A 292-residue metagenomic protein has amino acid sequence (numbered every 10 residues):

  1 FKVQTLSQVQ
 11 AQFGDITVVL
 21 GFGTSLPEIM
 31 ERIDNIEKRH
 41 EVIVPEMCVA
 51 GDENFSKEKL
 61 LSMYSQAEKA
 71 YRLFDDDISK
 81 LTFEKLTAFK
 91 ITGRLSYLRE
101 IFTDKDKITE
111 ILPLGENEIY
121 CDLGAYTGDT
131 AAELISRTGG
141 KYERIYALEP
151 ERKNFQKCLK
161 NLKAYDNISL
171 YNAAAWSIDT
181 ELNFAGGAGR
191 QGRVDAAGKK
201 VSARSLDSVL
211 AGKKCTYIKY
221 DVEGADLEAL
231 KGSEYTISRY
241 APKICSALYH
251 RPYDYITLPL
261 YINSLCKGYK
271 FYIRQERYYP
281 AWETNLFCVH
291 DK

Functional and structural regions predicted by a protein language model:
F1-T17, F22-K292: Phosphate/nucleotide-binding beta-alpha loop and adjacent structural elements of enzyme active sites
